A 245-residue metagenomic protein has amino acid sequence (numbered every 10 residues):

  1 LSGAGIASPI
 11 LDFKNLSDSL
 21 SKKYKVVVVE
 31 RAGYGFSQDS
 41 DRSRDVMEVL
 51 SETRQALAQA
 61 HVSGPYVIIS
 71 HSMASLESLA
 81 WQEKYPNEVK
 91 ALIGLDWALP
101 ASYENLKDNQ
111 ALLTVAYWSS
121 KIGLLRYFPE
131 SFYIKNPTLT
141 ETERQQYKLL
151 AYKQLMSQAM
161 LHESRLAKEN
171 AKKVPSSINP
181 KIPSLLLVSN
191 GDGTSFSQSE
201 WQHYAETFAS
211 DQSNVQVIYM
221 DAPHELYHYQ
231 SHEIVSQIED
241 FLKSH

Functional and structural regions predicted by a protein language model:
L1-F36: Conserved HGGG/HGGXW glycine-rich cap/lid loop of the alpha/beta-hydrolase fold
V28-V67, Y85: Active-site loop/oxyanion-hole signature of alpha/beta-hydrolase fold enzymes
R31-Y34, W97, A222: Active-site loop/turn elements of alpha/beta-hydrolase fold enzymes, especially the short glycine-/histidine-rich
I69-A74, S78: Gly/Ala-rich beta-loop-alpha elbow adjacent to hydrolase catalytic centers
I93-K121: Flexible "cap/lid" loop of the alpha/beta hydrolase fold
L139-D211, I218: Conserved serine/cysteine hydrolase catalytic core
Q212-H245: Catalytic active-site module of serine/aspartate enzymes centered on a nucleophile-bearing elbow/loop
